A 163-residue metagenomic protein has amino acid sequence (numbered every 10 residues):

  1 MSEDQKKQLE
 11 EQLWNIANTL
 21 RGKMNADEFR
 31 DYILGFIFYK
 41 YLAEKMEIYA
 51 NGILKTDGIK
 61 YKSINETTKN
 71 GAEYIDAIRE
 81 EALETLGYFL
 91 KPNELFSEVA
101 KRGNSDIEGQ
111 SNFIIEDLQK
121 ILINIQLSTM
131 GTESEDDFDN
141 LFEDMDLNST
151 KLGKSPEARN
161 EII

Functional and structural regions predicted by a protein language model:
M1-I163: Non-catalytic, mostly N-terminal accessory regions of nucleic-acid modification and defense proteins
